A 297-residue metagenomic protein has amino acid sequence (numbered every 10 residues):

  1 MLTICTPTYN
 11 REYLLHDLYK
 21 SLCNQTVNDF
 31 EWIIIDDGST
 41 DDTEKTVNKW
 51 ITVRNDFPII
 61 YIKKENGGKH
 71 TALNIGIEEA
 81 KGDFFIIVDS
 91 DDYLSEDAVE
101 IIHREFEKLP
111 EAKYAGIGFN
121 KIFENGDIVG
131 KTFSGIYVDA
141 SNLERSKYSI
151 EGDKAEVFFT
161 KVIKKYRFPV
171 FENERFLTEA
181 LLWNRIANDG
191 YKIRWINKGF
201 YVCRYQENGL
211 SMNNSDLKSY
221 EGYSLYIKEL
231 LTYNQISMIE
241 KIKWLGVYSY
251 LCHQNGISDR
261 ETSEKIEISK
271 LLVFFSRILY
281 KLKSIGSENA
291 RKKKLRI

Functional and structural regions predicted by a protein language model:
N10-N24: Short, well-formed alpha-helical segments that are part of the catalytic scaffolds of diverse glycosyltransferases
S21, D36-T46, D89: A conserved acidic beta->alpha catalytic loop
D29-G38, I60-E65, S90: Short beta-strand/loop segment that forms part of the nucleotide-sugar
K64-A80: Glycine-rich, basic loop-to-helix element that forms the pyrophosphate-binding segment of sugar-nucleotide handling
F85: Short aromatic/hydrophobic "clamp" motif used to bind/position activated sugar donors
D97-K131: Conserved donor NDP-sugar-binding/catalytic core segment of glycosyltransferases
F123, D127-S211: Conserved nucleotide-sugar donor-binding catalytic segment
W195-I297: C-terminal subregions of glycosyltransferases and related glycan-biosynthesis enzymes
